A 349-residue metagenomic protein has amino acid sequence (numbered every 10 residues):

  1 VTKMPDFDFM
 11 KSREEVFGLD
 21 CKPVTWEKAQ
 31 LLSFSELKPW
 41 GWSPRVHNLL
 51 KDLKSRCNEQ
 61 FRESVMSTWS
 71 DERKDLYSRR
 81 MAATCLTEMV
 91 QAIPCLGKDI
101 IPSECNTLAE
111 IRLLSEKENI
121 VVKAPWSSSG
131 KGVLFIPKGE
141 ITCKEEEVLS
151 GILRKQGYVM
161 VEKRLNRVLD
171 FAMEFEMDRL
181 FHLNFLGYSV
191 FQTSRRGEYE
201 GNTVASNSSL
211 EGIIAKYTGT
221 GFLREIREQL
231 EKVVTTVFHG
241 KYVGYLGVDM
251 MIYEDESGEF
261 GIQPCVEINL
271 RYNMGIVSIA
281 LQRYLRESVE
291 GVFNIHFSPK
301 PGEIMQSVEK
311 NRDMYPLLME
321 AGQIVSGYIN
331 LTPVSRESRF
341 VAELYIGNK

Functional and structural regions predicted by a protein language model:
K3-L113, S127-S128: Conserved N-proximal alpha/beta basic substrate-recognition cap immediately N-terminal to, or forming the N-lobe
I100-E104, N119-E146, A172, R195-I214: Glycine-rich phosphate-binding loop of ATP-grasp-fold ATP-dependent ligases
C105, L114-P137, G151-R167, V248 (+1 more regions): ATP-grasp fold ATP-binding core
E118, C143-E200, M251-C265, N273: Phosphate-binding site of ATP-dependent enzymes
W126-S127, L165-L169, G240-G244, V334-E337: A short catalytic or substrate-binding loop motif that flags glycine-/basic-rich loops and adjacent residues that bind
R154-Q156, K163, F185, E198-F260 (+1 more regions): A long amphipathic alpha-helix within ATP-dependent nucleotide-binding catalytic cores
F175-K232, N269-H296: ATP-dependent carboxylate/phosphate-activation module, predominantly the ATP-grasp catalytic core and closely related
R286-K349: Peripheral (often C-terminal) accessory segments that flank ATP-dependent C-N-forming ligase machineries
